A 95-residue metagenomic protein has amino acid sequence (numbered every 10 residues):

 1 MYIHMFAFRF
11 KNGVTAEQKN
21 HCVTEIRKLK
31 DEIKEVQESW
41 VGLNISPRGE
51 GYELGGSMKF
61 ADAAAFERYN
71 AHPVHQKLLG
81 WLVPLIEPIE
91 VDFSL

Functional and structural regions predicted by a protein language model:
M1-E53, A61-A71, E87, D92-L95: Short S/T/G/P-rich N-terminal loop/turn motif that feeds into the first structured element of a domain
K30, V74-L79: A common structural junction motif
N70, L79-L82: Short, flexible helix/strand-to-coil boundary loops that buttress conserved ligand/catalytic motifs in alpha/beta
